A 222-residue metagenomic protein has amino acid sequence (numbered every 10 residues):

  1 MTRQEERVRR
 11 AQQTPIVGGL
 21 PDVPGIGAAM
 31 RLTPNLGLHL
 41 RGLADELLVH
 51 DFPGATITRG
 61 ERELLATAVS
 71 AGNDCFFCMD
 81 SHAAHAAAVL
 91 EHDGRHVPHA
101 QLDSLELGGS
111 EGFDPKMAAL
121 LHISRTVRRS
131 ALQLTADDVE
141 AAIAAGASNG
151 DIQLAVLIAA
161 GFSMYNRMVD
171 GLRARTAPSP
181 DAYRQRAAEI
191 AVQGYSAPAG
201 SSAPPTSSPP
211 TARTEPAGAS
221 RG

Functional and structural regions predicted by a protein language model:
M1-G222: Hydrophobic alpha-helical segments
